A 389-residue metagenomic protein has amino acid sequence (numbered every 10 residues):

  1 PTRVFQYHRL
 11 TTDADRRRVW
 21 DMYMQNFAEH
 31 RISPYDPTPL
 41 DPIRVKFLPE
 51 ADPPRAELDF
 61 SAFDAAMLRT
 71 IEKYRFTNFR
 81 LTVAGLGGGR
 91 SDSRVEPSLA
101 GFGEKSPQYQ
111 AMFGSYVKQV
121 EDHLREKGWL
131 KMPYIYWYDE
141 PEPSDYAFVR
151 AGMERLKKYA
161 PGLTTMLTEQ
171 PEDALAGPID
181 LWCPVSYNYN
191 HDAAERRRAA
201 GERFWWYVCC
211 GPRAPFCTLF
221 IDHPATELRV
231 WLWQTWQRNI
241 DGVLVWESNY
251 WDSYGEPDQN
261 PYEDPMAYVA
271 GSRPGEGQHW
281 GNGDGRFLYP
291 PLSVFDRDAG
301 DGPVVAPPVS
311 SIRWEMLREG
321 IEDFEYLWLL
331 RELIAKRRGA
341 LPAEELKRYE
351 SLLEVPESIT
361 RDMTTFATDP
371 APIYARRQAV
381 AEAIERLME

Functional and structural regions predicted by a protein language model:
P1-Y159, T168-I179, P212, D252 (+1 more regions): Aromatic-lined carbohydrate-binding surfaces of glycoside hydrolases
R16-R17, R150-L163, Y187-A193, W231-Q234: Short, Lys/Arg-enriched charge-dense amphipathic segments
R18-D21, G114, R150, T226-R229 (+3 more regions): A structural signal for well-ordered alpha-helical segments within the folded catalytic domains of diverse enzymes
W20, W129, W137, Y146 (+8 more regions): A residue-identity detector for tryptophan
A56, Q110, T218-I221, A225 (+2 more regions): Hydrophobic alpha-helical scaffolding
R90-S93, G101-K105, Y109, F113-D145 (+3 more regions): Catalytic domains of carbohydrate-active enzymes that cleave complex glycans
L181-G275: Catalytic-core region of carbohydrate-active enzymes that cleave or remodel glycosidic bonds
